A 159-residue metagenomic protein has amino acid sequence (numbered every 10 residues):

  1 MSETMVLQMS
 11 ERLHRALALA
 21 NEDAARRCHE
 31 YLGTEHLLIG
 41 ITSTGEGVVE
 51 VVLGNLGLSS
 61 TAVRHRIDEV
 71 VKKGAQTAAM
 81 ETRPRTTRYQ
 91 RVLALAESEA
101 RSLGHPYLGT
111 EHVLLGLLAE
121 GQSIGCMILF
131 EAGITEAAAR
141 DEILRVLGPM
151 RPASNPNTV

Functional and structural regions predicted by a protein language model:
M1-V159: Histone-fold recognition with a strong bias for associated Lys/Arg-rich disordered tails
